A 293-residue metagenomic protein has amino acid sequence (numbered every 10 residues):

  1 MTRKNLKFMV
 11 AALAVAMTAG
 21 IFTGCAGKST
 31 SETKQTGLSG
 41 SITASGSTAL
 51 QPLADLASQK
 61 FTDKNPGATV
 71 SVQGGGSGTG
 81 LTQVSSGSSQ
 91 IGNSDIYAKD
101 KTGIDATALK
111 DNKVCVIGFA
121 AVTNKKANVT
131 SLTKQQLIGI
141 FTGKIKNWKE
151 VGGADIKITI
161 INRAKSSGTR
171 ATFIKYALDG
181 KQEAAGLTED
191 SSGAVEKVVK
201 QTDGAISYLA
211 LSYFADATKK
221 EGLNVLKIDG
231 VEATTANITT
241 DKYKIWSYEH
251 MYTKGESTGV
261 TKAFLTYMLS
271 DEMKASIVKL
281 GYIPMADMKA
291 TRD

Functional and structural regions predicted by a protein language model:
T2-A12: Bacterial N-terminal signal peptides that target proteins for export
R3, I21, A26-G78, T82-S85 (+1 more regions): Exported/periplasmic ABC-transporter solute-binding proteins
A12-G20: Bacterial N-terminal signal peptides
